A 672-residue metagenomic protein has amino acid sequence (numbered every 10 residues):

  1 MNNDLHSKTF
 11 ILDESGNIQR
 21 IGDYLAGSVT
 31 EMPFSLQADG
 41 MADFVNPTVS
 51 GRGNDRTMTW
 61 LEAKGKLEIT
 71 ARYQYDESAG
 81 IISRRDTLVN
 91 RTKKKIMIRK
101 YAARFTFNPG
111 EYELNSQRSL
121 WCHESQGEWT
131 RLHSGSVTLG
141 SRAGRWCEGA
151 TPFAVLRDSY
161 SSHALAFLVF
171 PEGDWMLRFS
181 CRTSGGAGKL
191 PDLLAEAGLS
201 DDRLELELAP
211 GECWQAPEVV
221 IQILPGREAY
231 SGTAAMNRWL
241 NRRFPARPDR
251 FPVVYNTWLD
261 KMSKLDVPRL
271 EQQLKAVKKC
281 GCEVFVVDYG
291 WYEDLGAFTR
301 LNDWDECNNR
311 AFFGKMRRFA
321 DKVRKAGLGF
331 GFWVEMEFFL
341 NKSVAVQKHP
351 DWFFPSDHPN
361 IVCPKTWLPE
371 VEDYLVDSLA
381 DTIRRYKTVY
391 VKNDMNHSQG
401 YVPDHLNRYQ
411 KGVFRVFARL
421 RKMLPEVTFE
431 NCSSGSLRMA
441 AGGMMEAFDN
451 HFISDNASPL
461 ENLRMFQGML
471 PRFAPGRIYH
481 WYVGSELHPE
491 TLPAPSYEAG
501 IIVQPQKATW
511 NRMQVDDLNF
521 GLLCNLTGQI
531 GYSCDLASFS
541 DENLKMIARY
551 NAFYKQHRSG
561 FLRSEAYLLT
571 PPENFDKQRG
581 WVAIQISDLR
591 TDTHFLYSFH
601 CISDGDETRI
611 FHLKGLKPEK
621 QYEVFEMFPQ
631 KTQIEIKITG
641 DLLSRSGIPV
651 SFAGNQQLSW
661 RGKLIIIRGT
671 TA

Functional and structural regions predicted by a protein language model:
M1-A187, D202, Q621-E635: Polysaccharide-binding surfaces and accessory modules of carbohydrate-active proteins
E31-P33, Q37-V45, S161-L177, I223-P245 (+4 more regions): Glycine-rich, aromatic-flanked loop segments that form ligand/cofactor-binding clefts across common enzyme folds
D86, G211, Y255, V323 (+5 more regions): Conserved, mostly hydrophobic/aromatic
G149, F153-L165, E573-P618: Carbohydrate-binding surface patches
L206-P225, S659-R668: Short Pro-Gly-centered flexible turn/kink motifs
P248-A380, Y386-Y390: Aromatic-lined carbohydrate-binding/catalytic grooves of carbohydrate-active enzymes
L340-D373, D377, Q410-K411, R415-A537: Glycan-recognition surfaces
T366, I602-A672: C-terminal beta-sandwich/jelly-roll accessory domains of carbohydrate-active enzymes
